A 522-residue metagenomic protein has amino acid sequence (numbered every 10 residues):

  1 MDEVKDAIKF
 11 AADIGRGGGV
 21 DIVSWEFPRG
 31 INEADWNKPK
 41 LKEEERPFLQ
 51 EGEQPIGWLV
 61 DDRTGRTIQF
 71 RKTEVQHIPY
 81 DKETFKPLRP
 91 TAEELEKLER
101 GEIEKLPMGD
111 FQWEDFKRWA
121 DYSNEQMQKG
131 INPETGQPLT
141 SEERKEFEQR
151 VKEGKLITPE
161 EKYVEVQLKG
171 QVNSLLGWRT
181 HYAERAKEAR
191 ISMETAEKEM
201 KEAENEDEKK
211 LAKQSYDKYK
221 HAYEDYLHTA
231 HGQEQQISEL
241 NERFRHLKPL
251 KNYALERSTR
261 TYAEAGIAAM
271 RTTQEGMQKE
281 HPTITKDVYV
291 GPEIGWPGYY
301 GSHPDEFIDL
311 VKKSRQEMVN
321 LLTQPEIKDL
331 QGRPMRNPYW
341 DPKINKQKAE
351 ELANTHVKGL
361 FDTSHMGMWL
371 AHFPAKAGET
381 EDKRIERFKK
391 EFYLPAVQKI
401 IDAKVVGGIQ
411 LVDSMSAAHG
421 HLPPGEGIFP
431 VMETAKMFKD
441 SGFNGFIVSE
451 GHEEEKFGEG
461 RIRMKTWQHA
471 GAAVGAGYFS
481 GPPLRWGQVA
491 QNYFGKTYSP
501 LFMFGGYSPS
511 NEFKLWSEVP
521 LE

Functional and structural regions predicted by a protein language model:
D2-G291, Y300-E522: Histidine-acidic metal/acid-base catalytic patches
I294-W296: Alpha-helical scaffold segments that form or flank carboxylate-/histidine-based iron centers
